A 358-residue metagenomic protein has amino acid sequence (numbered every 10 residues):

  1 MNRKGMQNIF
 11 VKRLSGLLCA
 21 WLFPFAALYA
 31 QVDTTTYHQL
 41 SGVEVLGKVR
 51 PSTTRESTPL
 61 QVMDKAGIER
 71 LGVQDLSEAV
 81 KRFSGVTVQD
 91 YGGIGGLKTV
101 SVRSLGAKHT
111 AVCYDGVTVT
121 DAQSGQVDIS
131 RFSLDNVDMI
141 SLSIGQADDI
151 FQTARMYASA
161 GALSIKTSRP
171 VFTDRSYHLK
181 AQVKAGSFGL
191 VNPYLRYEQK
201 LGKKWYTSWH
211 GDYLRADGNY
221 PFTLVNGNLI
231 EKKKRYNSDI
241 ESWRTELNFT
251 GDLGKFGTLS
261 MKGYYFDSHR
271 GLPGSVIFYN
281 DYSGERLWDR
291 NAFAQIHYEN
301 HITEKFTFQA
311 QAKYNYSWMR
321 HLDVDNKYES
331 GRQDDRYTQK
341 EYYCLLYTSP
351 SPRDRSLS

Functional and structural regions predicted by a protein language model:
Q31-E69, S77, A107, I144: Short, acidic, small-residue-rich periplasmic hinge/interaction motif at the N-terminus of Gram-negative outer-membrane
K48, G145, K166, Q182-F188 (+3 more regions): Outer-membrane beta-barrel pore domains and translocons
S77-T118: Extracytoplasmic beta-strand/coil segments of soluble accessory domains associated with Gram-negative outer-membrane
T110, R175-L179, K184, V191 (+4 more regions): Outer-envelope beta-barrel architecture signal
L134-K180: A beta-strand signature from Gram-negative outer-membrane beta-barrel systems, especially the internal plug domain
T167, Q199, G251-L253, E299-N300 (+1 more regions): Residue-level signature of outer-membrane beta-barrel architecture
A216-F222, K232-R244, T250-D252, F256-F308 (+1 more regions): Flexible loop and strand-edge segments within Gram-negative outer membrane beta-barrel domains
Y347-D354: Conserved small/polar residues in nucleotide/adenosyl-binding loops
